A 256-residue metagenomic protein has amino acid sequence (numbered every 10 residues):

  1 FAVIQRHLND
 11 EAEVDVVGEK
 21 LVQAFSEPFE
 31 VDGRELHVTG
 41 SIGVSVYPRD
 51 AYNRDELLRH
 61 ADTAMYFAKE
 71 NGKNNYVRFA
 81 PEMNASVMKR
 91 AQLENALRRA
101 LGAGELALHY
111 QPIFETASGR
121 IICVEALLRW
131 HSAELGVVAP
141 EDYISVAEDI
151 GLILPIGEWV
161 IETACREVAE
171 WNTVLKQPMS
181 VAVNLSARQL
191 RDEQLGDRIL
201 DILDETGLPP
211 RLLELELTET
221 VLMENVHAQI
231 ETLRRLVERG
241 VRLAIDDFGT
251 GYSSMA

Functional and structural regions predicted by a protein language model:
F1-A91, N95: Cyclic-dinucleotide signaling modules
I4-R6, S45-Y47, L127-R129, N184 (+1 more regions): Short hydrophobic/aromatic beta-strand micro-patches that form the beta-sheet surface supporting nucleotide- or nucleic
E13, A85-Q92, A96, G102 (+3 more regions): Signal-transducing alpha-helical linker
V17, L21, F25, L57-A64 (+8 more regions): Structural preference for long, well-ordered alpha-helical segments in enzyme cores
L36-G40, L106, V124, M179-V181 (+1 more regions): PAS and PAS-like sensory/regulatory domains
R78, E82, M88-V146, T173 (+3 more regions): Active-site core of bacterial EAL-family cyclic-dinucleotide phosphodiesterase domains
P155, W159-L185, D201-L212, R239: Helix C-cap/alpha-to-beta connector motif
D197-A256: The catalytic core of metal-dependent phosphodiesterases that act on cyclic dinucleotides
